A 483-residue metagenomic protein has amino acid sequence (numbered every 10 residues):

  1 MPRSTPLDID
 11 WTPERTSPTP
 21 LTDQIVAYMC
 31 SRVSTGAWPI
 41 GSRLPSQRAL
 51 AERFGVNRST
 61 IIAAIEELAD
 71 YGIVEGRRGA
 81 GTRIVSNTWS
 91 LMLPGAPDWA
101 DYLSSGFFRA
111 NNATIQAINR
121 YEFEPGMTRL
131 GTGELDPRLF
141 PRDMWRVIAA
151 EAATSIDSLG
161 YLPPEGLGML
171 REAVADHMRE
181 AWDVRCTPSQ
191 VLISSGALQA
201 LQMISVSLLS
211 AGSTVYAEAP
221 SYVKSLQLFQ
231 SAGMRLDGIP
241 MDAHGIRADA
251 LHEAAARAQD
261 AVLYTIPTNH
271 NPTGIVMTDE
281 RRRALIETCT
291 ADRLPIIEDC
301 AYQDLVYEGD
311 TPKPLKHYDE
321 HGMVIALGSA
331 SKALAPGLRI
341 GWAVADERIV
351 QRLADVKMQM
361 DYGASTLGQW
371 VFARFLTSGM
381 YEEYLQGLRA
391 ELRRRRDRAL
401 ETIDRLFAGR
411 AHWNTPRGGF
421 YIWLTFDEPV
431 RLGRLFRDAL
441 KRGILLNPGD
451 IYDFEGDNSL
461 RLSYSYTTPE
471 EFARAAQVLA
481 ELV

Functional and structural regions predicted by a protein language model:
M1-A150, A354, M358-A364, A373-L376 (+9 more regions): N-terminal basic, amphipathic alpha-helical segments
E75-G76, C186, L446: Short beta-strand "wing" residues that participate in macromolecule-binding interfaces
V85, K316-Y318, G341-E347: Short beta-strand-to-turn element immediately C-terminal to the catalytic PLP-Schiff-base lysine in fold type I
T154-D292, Q303-H321, L392, E470 (+1 more regions): Conserved core of the PLP fold type I
D304, L440-R461: Conserved PLP cofactor-binding pocket of PLP-dependent enzymes
M323-R405, H412-P416: PLP-dependent aminotransferase class I/II
